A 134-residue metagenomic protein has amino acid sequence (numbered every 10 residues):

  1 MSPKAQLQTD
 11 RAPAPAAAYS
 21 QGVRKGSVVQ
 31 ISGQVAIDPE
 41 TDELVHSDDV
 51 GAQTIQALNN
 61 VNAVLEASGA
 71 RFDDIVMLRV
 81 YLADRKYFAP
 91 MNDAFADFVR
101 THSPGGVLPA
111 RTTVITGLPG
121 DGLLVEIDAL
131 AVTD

Functional and structural regions predicted by a protein language model:
S2-D134: Short, polar/acidic, helix-capping and beta-turn segments at strand->helix junctions that line the mouths
